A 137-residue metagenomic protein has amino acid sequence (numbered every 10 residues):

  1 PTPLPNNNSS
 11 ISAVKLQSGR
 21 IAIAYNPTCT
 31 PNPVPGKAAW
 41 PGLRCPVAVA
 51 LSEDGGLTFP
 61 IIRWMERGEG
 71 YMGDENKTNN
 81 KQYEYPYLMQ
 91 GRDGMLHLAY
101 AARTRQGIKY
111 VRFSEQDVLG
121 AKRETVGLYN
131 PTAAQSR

Functional and structural regions predicted by a protein language model:
P1-R137: Asp-box/BNR beta-propeller blade signature and adjacent active/binding-site loops in extracellular glycan-interacting
